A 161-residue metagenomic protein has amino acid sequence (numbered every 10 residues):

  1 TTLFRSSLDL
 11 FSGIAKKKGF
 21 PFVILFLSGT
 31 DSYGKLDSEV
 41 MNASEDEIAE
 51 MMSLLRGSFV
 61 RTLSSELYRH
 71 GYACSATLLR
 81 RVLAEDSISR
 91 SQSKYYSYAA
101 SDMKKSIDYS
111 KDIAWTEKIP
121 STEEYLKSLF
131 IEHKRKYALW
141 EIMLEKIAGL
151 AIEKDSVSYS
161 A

Functional and structural regions predicted by a protein language model:
T1-L3: Short, small-residue-biased leader/transition segments that mark boundaries at the very start of proteins
R5, G13-P21, G29-T30, K35 (+4 more regions): Extended alpha-helical scaffold segments
D9-I14, P21-I88: Alpha-helical adaptor scaffolds
K17, A49, Y109-D112: Soluble, non-transmembrane alpha-helical interaction regions
G57, Y96-A99, A161: Juxtamembrane/interface motifs at transmembrane-helix termini
Y72-E141, L150-E153: Extended alpha-helical scaffolding segments
K104, S158-A161: Long, charged, low-complexity, helical-prone intrinsically disordered regions
